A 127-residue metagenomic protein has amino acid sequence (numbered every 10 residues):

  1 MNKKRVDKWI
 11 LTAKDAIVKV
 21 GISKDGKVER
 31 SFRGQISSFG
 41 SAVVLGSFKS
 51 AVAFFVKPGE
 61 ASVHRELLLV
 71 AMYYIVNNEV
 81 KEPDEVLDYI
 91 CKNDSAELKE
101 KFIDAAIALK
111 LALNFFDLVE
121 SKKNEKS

Functional and structural regions predicted by a protein language model:
N2-Y89: The feature represents the first ordered module of a protein
E85-K123: Amphipathic alpha-helical binding modules
S127: RNA-binding basic/glycine-rich loop and surface signature characteristic of RAMP-family CRISPR effectors
